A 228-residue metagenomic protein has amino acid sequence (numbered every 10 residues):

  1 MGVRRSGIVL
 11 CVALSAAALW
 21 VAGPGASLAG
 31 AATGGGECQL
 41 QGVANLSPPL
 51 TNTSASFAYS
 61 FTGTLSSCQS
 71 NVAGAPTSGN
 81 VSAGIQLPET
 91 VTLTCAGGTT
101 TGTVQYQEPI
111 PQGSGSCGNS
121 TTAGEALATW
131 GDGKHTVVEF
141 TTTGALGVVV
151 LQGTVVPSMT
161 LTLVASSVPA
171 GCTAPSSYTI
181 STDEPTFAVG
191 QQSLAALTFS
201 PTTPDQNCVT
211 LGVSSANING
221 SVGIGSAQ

Functional and structural regions predicted by a protein language model:
M1-V12: Bacterial N-terminal signal peptides that target proteins for export
L10-W20: Hydrophobic core
L14, Q41, N71, G98-T99 (+3 more regions): General secretory precursor processing signal
A18-E37: C-terminal region of N-terminal signal peptides and the immediate post-cleavage residues of exported proteins
G34-V43, F57, T77: Amphipathic hydrophobic-ligand
V43-N52, P111-G115, T141-T142, L197-P204: Short amphipathic beta-strand and strand-loop transition segments with alternating hydrophobic
A55-A170: Predominantly extracellular/secreted and cell-surface proteins with exposed, flexible low-complexity segments
V168-Q228: Extracellularly exposed regions in secreted/surface proteins, prominently low-complexity, repeat-rich
